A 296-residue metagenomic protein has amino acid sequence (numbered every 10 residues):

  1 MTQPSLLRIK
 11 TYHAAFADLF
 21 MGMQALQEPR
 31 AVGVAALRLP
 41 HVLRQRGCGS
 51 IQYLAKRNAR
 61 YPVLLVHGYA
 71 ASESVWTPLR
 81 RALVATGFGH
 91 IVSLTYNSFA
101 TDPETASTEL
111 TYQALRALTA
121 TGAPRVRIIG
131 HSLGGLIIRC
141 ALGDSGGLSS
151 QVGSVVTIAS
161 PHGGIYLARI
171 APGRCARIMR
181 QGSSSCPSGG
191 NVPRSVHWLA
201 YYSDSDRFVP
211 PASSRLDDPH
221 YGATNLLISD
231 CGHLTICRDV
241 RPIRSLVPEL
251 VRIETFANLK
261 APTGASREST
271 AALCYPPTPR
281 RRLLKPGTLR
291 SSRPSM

Functional and structural regions predicted by a protein language model:
M1-L65, A70-T86, V92, A117 (+2 more regions): Flexible, membrane-associating and regulatory peripheral segments of lipid-active enzymes
L6, Q24, L142-M296: Helical cap/lid subdomain of alpha/beta-hydrolase-fold lipid enzymes that gates access to the catalytic pocket
V63-S74, A82-Y201, F208-V209: Serine-dependent carboxylesterase/thioesterase catalytic core of lipase-like alpha/beta-hydrolase/SGNH enzymes
